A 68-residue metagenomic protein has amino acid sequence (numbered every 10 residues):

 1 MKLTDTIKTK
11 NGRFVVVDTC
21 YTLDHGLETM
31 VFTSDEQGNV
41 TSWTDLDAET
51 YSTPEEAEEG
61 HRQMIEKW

Functional and structural regions predicted by a protein language model:
M1-E36: Short N-terminal "domain-start" leader segments that mark the transition from disordered tails or signal peptides into
V40-E59, Q63: A short, exposed loop/beta-hairpin motif centered on an aromatic-Gly-Thr core
